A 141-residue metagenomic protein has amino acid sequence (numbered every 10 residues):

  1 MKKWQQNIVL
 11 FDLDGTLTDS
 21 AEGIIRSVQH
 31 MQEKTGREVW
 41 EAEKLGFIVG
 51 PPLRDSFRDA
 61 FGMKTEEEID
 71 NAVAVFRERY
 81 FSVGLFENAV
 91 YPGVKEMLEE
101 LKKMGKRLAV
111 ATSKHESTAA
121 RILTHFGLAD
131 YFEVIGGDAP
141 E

Functional and structural regions predicted by a protein language model:
K2-F47, M63-E66: Active-site neighborhood of HAD-like aspartate-dependent phosphohydrolases
W4-N7, S82-V110, E116-R121: Short, acidic loop-to-helix structural element flanking the phosphoryl-transfer center in phosphate-processing enzymes
F11-L13, F76, F132: Conserved hydrophobic/aromatic "anchor" residues that stabilize well-ordered secondary structure elements
T35, R58-E96, M104: Metal-dependent phosphoesterase signature
F86-A89, H115-E141: Substrate-recognition "cap/lid" segment bordering the active-site pocket of phosphatases
